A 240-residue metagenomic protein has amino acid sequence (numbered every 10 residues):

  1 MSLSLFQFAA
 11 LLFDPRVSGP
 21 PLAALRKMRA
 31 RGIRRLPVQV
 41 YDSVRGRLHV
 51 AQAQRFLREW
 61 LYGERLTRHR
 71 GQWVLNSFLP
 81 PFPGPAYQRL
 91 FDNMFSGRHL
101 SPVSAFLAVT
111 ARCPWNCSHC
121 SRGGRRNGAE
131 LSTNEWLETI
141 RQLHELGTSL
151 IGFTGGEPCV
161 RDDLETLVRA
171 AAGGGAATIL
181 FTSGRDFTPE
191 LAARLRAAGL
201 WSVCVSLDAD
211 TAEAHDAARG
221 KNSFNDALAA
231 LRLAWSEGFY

Functional and structural regions predicted by a protein language model:
M1-G97: Radical SAM enzyme core and accessory elements
D42-R45, A53-E59, G63-L66, P80-A198 (+1 more regions): Conserved alpha-helical substructure of the radical SAM core
R126, T211-A218: A short acidic, helix-capping loop that chelates divalent metal ions and anchors anionic groups
L131, E135, R219-D226: Alpha-helix N-cap and loop-to-helix initiation/capping positions
R185-F187, D210-E213: Short gly/pro/ser/thr-enriched loop/turn and capping motifs at secondary-structure boundaries
L191, S223, A227-A230: Internal, well-ordered alpha-helical segments in soluble enzyme and binding-protein domains
V205-L207: Conserved phosphate-donor/acceptor-positioning beta-strand/loop module used by diverse small-molecule
A230-Y240: Conserved strand-turn element in the central/C-terminal portion of the radical SAM core barrel that lines
